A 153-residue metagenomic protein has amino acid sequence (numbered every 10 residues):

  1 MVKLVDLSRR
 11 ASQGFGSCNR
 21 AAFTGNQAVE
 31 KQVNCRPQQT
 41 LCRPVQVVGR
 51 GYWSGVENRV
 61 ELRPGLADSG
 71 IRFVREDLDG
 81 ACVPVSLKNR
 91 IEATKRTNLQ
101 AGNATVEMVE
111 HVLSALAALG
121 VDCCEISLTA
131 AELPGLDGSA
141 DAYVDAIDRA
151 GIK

Functional and structural regions predicted by a protein language model:
V2-C123, S127-K153: C-terminal regulatory domains involved in ligand/effector binding and gene-expression control
